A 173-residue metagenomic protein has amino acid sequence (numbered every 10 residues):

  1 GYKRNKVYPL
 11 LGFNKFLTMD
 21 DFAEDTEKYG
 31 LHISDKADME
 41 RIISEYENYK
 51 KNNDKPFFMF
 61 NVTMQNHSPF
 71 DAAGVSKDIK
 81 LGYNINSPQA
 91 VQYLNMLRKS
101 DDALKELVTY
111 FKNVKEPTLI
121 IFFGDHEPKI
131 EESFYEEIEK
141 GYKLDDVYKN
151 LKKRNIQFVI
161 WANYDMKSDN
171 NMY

Functional and structural regions predicted by a protein language model:
G1-Y173: Solvent-exposed soluble domains appended to multi-pass membrane proteins
